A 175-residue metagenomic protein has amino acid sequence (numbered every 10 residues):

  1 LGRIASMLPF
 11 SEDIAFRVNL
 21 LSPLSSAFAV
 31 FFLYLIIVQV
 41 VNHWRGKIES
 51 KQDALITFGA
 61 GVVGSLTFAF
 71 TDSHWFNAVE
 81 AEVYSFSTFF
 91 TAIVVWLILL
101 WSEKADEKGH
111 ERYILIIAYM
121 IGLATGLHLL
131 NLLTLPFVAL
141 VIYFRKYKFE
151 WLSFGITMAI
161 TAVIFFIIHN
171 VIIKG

Functional and structural regions predicted by a protein language model:
L1-F16, L21-L24, F31: Short hydrophobic/aromatic helix or loop-helix immediately within or flanking a transmembrane segment in polytopic
L20-E49, A92-L100: Transmembrane-helix motifs of polytopic, lipid-linked glycan transferases
S26, V83, S87-V95, L132-V138: Hydrophobic core segments of transmembrane alpha-helices in multi-pass, intramembrane catalytic enzymes
L33-F70, A105-R112: Transmembrane-helix signature of polytopic, membrane-embedded enzymes that assemble or transfer cell-envelope glycans
K51-L55, V94-I114, I121, L140-F149: Membrane-interface transmembrane helices that cradle and orient dolichyl/undecaprenyl
G64-L66, Y113-L127: Membrane-interface alpha helices of multi-pass inner-membrane proteins
S73-Y84: Short acidic/glycine- and proline-prone juxtamembrane loop motifs at membrane-interface regions of multi-pass membrane
S102-E103, T134-G175: Perimembrane helix-loop-helix junctions
